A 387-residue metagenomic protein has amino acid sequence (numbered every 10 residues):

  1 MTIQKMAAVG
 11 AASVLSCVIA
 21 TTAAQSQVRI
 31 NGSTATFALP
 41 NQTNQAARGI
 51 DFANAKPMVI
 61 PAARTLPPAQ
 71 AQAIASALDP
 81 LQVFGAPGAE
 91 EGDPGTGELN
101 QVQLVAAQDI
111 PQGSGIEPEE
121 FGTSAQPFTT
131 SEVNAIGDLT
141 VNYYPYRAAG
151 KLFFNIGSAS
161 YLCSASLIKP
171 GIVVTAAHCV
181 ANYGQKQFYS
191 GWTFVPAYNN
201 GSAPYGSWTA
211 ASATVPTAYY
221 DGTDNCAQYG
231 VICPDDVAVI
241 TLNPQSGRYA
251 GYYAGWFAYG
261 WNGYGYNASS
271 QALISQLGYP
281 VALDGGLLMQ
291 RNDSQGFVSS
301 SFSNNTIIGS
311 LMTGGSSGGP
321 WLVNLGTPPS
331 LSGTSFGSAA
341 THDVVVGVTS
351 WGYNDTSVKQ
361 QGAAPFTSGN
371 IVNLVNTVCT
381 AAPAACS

Functional and structural regions predicted by a protein language model:
T2-Q25: Gram-negative bacterial Sec-dependent N-terminal signal peptides
Q25-L167, T380-S387: Protease-domain processing segments flanking chymotrypsin-fold serine proteases, especially trypsin-like
A125-R147, F153-L162, I168, Q187-Y249: Conserved catalytic-core segment of clan PA serine endopeptidases
L152, A165, G171, T175 (+6 more regions): Terminal peptide-recognition signature
C179-A181, Y198-G201, P244-G247, P280-A282 (+2 more regions): Acidic glycine-/aspartate-rich tracts in secreted/extracellular proteins
C233-M312: Chymotrypsin/trypsin-fold serine protease catalytic domain
S310-V348: Catalytic nucleophile loop of clan PA
H342-S387: C-terminal cap/linker of serine protease catalytic domains
